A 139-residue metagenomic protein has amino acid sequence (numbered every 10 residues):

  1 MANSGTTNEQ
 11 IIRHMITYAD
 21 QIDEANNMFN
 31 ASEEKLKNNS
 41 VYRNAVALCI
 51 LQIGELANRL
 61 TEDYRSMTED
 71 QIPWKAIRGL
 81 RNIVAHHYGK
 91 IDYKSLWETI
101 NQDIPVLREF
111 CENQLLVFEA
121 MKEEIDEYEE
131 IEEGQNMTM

Functional and structural regions predicted by a protein language model:
M1-M139: Solvent-exposed interaction patches of small proteins and small membrane subunits
